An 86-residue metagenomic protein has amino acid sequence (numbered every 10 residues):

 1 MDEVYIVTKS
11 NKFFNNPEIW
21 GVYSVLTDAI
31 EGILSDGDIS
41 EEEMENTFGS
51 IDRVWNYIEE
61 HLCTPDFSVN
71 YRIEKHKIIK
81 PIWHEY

Functional and structural regions predicted by a protein language model:
M1-I19, D28, D36-D38: Short aromatic-glycine-(Arg/Gly/Cys) micro-motifs in beta-strand/loop hairpins
T8-N11, S24, K75-K77: Residue-level signal for short segments within beta-strands and strand-turn junctions of well-structured beta-sheet
E18-G21, V69: Short beta-strand segments
G21-S24, H84-Y86: Short amphipathic beta-strand/extended segments with alternating polar/hydrophobic composition
Y23-T27, F48: Conserved aromatic
S35-Y86: Short, mixed-charge low-complexity intrinsically disordered segments
